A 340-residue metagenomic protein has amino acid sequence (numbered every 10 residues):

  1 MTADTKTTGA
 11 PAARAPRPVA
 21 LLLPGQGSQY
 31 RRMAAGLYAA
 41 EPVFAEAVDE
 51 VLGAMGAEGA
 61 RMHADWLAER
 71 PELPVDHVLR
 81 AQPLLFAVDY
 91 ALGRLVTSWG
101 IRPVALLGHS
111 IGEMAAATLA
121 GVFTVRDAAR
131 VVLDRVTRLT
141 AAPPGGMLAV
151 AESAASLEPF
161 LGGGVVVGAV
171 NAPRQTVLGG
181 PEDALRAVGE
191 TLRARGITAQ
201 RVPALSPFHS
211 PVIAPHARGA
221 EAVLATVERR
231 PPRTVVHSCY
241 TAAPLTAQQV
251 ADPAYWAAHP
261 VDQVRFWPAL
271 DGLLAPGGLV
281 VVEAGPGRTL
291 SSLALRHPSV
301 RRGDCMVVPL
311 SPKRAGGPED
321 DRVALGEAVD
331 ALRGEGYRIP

Functional and structural regions predicted by a protein language model:
T7-F160, T198-A204, V280-L293, S299 (+2 more regions): FabD-like malonyl-/acyl-CoA
A57, A194-R195, V227-R229, P298-G303: Short helix-capping segments at alpha-helix termini
R70-A81, A105, G164-R174, G179 (+2 more regions): Cysteine-centered functional microenvironments
A149, I197-A284, S292, R322 (+2 more regions): Acyltransferase
E152-A154, V165-V167, R174-Q175, A220-V223: Phosphate/diphosphate-binding loops
A154, G180-L185: Helix N-cap motif at beta-to-alpha junctions
F160-G163, L185-R195: Short amphipathic alpha-helices in soluble, non-transmembrane regions that often serve as interface/regulatory elements
G303-A324: Conserved phosphate-binding/catalytic loops in two-lobed NTP-binding clefts
